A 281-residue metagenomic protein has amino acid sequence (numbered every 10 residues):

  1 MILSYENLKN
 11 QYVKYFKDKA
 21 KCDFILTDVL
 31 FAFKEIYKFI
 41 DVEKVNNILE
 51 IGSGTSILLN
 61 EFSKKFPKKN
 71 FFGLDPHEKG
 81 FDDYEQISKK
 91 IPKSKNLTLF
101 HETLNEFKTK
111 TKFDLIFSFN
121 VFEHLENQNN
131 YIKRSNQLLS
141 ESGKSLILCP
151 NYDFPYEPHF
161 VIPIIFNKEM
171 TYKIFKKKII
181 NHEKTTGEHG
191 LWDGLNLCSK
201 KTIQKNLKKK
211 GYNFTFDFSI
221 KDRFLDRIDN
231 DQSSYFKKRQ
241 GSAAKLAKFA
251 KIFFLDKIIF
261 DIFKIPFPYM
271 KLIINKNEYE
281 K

Functional and structural regions predicted by a protein language model:
M1-T111, F119, F263-E280: Conserved N-terminal segment of class I S-adenosyl-L-methionine
I2-Y15, W192-N196, K201-K281: A C-terminal cap/extension of S-adenosyl-L-methionine-dependent methyltransferases that defines the acceptor-substrate
D83-Q86, F113, Y156-V161, D226-Q232: Short aromatic-enriched loop/helix-cap "lid" or pocket-rim segments at secondary-structure transitions that line
L115-E126: A short SAM/SAH-binding and catalytic strip from SAM-dependent methyltransferases
L125-N130, E157: Short N-terminal helix/helix-N-cap motif within the alpha/beta-hydrolase-1
N129-E141: A short glycine-rich, Lys/Arg-flanked "PGG" loop and its adjoining helix->strand segment in the class I
L146-K173: Conserved class I S-adenosyl-L-methionine
P163-L207: SAM-dependent methyltransferase
